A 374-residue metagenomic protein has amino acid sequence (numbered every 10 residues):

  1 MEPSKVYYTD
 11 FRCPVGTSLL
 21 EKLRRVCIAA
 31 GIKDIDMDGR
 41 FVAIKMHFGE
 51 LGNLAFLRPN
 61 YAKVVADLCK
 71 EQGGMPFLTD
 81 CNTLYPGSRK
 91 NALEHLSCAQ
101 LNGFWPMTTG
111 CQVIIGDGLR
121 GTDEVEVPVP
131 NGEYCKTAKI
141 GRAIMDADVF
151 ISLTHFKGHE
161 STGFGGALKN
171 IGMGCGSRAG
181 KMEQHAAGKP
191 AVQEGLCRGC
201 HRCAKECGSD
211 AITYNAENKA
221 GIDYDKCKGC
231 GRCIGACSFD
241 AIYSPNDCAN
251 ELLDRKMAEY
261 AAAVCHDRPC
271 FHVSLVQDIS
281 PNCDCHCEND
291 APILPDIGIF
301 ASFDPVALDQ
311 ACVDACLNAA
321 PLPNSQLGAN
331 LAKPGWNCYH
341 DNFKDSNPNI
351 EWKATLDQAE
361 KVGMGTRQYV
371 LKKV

Functional and structural regions predicted by a protein language model:
E2-Y61, E71-D80, Y85-V374: Extended, low-polarity segments enriched in aliphatic/aromatic residues
A66-D67: Terminal amphipathic helices with adjacent charged low-complexity linkers/tails
